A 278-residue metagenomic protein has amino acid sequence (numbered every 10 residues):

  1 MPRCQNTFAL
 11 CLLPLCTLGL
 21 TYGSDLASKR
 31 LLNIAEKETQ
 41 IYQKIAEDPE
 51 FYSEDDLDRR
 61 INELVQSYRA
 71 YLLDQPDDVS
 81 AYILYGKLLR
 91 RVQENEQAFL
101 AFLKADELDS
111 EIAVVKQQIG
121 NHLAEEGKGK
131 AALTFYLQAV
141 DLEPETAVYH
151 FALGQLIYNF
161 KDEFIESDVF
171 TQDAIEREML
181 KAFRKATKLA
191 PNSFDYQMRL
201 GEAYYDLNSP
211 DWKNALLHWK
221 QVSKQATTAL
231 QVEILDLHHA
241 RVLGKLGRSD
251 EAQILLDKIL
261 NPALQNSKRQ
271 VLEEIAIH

Functional and structural regions predicted by a protein language model:
G19-D74: N-terminal leader/linker segments that initiate helical-solenoid repeat arrays
L57-Q66, R91-K104, E125-Q138, K161-K185 (+2 more regions): Structural signature of tandem alpha-helical TPR/SEL1-like repeats, specifically the intra-repeat loop/turn
A70-L73, L103-E107, L137-D141, K181-K188 (+2 more regions): Conserved structural position within tetratricopeptide repeats
P76, S110, P144, P191 (+2 more regions): Short coil turns that delineate tetratricopeptide repeat
A81, V115, Y149, Y196 (+2 more regions): TPR alpha-solenoid repeat register
